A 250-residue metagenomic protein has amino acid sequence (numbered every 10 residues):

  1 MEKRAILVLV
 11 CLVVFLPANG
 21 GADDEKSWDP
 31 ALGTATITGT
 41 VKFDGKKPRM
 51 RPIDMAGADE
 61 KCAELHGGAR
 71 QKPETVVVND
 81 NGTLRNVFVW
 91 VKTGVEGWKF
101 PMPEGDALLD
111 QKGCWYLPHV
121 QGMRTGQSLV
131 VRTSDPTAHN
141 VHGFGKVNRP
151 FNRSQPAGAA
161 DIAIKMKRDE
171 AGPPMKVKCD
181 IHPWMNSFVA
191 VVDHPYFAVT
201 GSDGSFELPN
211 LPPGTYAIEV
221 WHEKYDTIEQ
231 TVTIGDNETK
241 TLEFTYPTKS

Functional and structural regions predicted by a protein language model:
M1-L7: Bacterial N-terminal signal peptides that target proteins for export
V8-F15: Bacterial N-terminal signal peptides
G21-S250: Extracytoplasmic copper-binding redox domains, predominantly the cupredoxin/blue-copper superfamily
